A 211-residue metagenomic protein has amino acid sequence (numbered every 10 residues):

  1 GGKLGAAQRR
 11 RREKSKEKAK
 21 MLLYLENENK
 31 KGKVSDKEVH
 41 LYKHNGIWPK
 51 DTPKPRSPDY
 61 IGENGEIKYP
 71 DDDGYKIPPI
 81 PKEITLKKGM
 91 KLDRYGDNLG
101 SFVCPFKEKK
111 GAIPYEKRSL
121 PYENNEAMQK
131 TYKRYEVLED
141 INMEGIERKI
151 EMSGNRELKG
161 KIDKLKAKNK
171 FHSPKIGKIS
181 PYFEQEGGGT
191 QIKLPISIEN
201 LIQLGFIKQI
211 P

Functional and structural regions predicted by a protein language model:
K3-P211: Catalytic toxin/effector domains delivered as secreted proteins or via bacterial secretion systems
